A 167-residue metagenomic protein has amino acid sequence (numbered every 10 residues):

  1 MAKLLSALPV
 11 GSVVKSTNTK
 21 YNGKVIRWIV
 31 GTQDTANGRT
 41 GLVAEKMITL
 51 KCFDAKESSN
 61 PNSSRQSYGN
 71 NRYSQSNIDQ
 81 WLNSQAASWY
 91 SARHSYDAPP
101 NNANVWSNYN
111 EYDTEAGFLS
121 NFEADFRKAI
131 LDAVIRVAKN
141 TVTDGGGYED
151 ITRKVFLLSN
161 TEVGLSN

Functional and structural regions predicted by a protein language model:
M1-N167: Collagenous Gly-X-Y triple-helix signature in extracellular proteins
